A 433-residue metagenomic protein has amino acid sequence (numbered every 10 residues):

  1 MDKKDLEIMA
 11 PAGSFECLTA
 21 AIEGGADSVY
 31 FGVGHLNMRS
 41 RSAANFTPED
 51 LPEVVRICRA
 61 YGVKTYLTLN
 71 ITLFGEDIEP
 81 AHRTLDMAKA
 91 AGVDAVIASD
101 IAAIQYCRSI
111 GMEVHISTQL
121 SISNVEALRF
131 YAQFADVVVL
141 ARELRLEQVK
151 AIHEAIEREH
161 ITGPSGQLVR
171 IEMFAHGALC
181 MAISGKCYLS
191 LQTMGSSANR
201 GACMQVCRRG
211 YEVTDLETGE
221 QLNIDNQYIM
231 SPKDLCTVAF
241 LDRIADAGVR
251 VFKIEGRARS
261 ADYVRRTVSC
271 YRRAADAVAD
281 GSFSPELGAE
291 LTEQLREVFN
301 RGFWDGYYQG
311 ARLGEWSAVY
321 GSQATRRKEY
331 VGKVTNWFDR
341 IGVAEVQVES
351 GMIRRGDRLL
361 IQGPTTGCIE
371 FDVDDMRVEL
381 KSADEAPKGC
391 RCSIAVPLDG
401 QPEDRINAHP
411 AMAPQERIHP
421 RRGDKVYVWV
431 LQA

Functional and structural regions predicted by a protein language model:
M1-G24, S28-S40, P52-V55, Y61-I71 (+6 more regions): Surface-exposed amphipathic alpha-helical tracts and adjacent flexible/coil segments at the periphery of soluble enzymes
R41-P48: Conserved non-cysteine loop/helix-boundary elements of the Radical SAM core domain that shape
T47, R56-I57: Class I S-adenosyl-L-methionine
H82-S117: Well-ordered mid-protein domain cores that form the structural environment of catalytic cofactors
S123-L128: Short, glycine/polar-rich helix-capping loops at beta-to-alpha or helix-loop-helix junctions that flank or form
